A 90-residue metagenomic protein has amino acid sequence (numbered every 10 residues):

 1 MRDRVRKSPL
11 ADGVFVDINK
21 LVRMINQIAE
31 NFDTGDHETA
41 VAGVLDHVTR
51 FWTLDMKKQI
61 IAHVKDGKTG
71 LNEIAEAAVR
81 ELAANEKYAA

Functional and structural regions predicted by a protein language model:
R2-A90: Intrinsically disordered, low-complexity, basic-enriched segments
